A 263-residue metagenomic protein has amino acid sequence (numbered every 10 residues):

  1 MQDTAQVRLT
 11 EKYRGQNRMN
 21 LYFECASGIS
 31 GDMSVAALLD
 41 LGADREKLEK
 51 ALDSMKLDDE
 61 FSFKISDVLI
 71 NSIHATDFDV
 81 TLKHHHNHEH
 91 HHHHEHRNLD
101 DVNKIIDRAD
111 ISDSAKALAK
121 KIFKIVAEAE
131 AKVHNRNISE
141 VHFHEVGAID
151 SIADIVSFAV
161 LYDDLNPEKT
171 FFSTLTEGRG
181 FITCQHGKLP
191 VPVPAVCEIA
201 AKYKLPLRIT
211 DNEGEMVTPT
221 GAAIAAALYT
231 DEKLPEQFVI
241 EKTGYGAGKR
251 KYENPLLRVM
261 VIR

Functional and structural regions predicted by a protein language model:
M1-R18: N-terminal amphipathic/basic-hydrophobic helices that include classical n-h-c signal peptides and signal-anchor
Q16-N20, S30, H74, I138-S139 (+3 more regions): Short coil/turn connectors at secondary-structure junctions
N17, D40-H134, V193, K202-L207 (+3 more regions): Glycine-rich nucleotide/cofactor/substrate-binding loop typically near the N-terminus or early in the first domain
N20-A26, S139-I149, I182-Q185, L207-E215: A short glycine/serine-rich beta->alpha loop
F23-V35, F143-L165: Conserved phosphate/anionic-ligand binding catalytic regions in large, soluble enzymes, centered on
A37-G42, A159-E168, A227-T230: Alpha-helix C-terminal capping segments
S66-D67, F78-K83, V160, E198 (+1 more regions): Short beta-strand elements
P167-R263: Mobile "lid/hinge" segments at catalytic clefts and subdomain interfaces of large enzymes
